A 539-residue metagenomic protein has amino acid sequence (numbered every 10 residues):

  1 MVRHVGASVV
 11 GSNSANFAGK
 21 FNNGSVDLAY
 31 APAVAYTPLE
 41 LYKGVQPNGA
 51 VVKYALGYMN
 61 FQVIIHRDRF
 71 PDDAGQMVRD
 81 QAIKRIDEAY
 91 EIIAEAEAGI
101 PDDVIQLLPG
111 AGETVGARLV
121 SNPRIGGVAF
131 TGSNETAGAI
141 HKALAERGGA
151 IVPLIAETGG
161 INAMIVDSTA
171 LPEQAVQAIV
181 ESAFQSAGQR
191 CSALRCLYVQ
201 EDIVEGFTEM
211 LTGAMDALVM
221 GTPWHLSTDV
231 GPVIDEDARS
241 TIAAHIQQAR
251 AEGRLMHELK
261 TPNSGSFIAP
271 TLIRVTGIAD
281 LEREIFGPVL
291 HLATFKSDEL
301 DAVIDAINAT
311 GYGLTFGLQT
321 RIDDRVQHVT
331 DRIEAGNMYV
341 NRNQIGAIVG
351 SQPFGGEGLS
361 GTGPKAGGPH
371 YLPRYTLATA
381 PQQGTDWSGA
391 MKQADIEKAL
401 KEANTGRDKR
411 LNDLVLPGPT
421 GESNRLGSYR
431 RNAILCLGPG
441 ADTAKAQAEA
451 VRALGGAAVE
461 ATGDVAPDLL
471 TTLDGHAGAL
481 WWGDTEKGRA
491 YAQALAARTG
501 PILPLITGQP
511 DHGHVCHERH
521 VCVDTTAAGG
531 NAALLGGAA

Functional and structural regions predicted by a protein language model:
M1-A98: N-terminal secretory/targeting leader peptides
A7-S14, A98, L107-P109, A156 (+2 more regions): Short beta-strand-to-loop elements that line the ligand-binding cleft of bilobed periplasmic-binding protein-like
S12, A31, G110, F130-T131 (+1 more regions): Short beta-strand and adjacent tight-turn residues that come in two discontinuous sequence segments and form the edges
F70-A89, I93, I203-M210, A302 (+2 more regions): Short amphipathic alpha-helical coupling segments at ligand-binding clamshell hinges and other catalytic/signaling
G99, V115, S121-P123, G127 (+9 more regions): ALDH superfamily catalytic-core signature
D102-I105, A433: Short acidic capping loops at alpha-helix termini that bridge into adjacent secondary structure
S264-A269, R283-L290, T310-L314: Conserved glycine-rich beta-strand-loop-beta hairpin in the small C-terminal domain of fold type I
